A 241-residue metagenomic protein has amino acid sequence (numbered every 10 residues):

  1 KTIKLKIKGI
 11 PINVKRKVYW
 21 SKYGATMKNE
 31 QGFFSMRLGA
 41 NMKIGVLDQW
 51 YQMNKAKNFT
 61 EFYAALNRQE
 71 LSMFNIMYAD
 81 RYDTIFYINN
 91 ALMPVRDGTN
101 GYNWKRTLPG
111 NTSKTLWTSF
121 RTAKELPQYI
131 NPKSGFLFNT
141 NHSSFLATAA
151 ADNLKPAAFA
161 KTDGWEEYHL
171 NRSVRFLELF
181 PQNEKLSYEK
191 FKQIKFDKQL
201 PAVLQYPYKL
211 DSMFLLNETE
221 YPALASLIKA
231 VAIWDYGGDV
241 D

Functional and structural regions predicted by a protein language model:
K1-L224, I233, G238: Mature extracytoplasmic enzyme cores
